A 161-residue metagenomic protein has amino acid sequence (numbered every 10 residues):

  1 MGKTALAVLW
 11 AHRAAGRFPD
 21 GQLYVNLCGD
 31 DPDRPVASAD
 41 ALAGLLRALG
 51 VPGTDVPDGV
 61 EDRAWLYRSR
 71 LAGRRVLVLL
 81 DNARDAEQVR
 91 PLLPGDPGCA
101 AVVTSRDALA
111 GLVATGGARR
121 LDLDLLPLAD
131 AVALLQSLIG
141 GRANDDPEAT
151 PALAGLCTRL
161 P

Functional and structural regions predicted by a protein language model:
M1-W65, G73: Post-nucleotide-binding-loop coupling segment downstream of the phosphate-binding loop, primarily in RecA-like P-loop
T4, D81, L160: Short, conserved phosphate/pyrophosphate- and ester-handling motifs at nucleotide-, phospho-/glycolipid
L9-A11, D62-R70, E87-P91, D107 (+1 more regions): A generic local structural motif
R17-F18, L71-R74, D96, T115: A structural signal for short coil/turn segments at secondary-structure junctions
L23, L79, R119-D122: Conserved Rossmann-like nucleotide-binding pocket used by diverse enzymes that bind dinucleotide cofactors
V36-A48, D96-P161: Alpha-helical sensor/transducer elements of the RecA-like P-loop NTPase core
D58-R74, V78, E148, G155: Short linear X-Pro dipeptides
V76-V102: Conserved Walker B catalytic segment
